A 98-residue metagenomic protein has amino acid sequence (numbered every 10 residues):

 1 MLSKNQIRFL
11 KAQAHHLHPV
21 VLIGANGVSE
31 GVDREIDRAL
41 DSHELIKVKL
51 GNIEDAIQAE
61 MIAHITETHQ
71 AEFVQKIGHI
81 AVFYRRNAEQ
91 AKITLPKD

Functional and structural regions predicted by a protein language model:
L2-D98: Positively charged, polar, low-complexity stretches
